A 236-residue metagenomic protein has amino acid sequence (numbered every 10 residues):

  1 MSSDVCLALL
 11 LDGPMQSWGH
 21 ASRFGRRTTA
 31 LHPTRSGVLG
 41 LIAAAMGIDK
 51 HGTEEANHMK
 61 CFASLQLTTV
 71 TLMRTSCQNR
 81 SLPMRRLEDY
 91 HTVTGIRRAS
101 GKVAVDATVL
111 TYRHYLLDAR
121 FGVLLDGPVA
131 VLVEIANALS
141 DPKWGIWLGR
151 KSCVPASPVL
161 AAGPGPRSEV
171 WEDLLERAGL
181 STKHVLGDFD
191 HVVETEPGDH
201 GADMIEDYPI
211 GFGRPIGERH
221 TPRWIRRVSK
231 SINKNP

Functional and structural regions predicted by a protein language model:
M1, H58-C61, R113-L116: A general structural signal for short secondary-structure junctions and capping/turn motifs
M1-G25: N-terminal, Lys/Arg- and Ser/Thr-rich interaction peptides
D4, L10, H51-E55, A107-T111: Residue-level detector of functional hotspots within protein domains
D4-C6, S64-Q66, D118-G122: Extracellular structured ligand-interaction cores
L11, M15-W18, L41, Y90 (+2 more regions): Long, contiguous hydrophobic alpha-helical segments, chiefly transmembrane helices and signal peptides
M15-S17, I48-K50, V131-L132: Primarily extracytoplasmic ectodomains and periplasmic/lumenal surface modules that are beta-strand-rich
H20-R98: Glycine/small-residue-rich interface belts in oligomeric ring/scaffold proteins and their assembly partners
T69-P236: Internal, well-folded beta-alpha domain core
